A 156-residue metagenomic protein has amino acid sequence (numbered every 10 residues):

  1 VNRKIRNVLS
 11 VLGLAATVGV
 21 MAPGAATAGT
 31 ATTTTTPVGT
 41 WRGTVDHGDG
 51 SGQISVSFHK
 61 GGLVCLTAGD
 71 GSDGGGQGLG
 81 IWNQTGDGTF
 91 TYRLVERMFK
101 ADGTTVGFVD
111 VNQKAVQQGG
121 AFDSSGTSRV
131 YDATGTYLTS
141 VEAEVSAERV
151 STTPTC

Functional and structural regions predicted by a protein language model:
N2-V11: Bacterial N-terminal signal peptides that target proteins for export
V11-M21: Bacterial N-terminal signal peptides
G19-T35: C-terminal region of N-terminal signal peptides and the immediate post-cleavage residues of exported proteins
T34-G50, G80: Tryptophan-anchored aromatic micro-motifs
S51-F90, R97, A121: N-terminal glycine/threonine-rich, aromatic-flanked beta-hairpin/loop signature
I54-F58, G78-Q84, F108-G119, S125-S128 (+1 more regions): Hydrophobic/aromatic beta-strand elements that line small-molecule binding cavities or substrate pockets in beta-rich
F90-V116: Mid-chain, well-packed structural core segment of small domains
S128-C156: Edge beta-strand at a domain terminus
